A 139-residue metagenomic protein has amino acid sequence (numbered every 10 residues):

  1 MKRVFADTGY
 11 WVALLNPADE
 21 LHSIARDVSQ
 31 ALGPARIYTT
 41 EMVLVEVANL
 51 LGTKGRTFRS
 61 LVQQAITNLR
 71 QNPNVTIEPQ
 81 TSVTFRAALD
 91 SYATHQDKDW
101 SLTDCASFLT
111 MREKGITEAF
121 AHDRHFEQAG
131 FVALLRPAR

Functional and structural regions predicted by a protein language model:
M1-T39, K54-Q64, A138-R139: Short, well-structured N-terminal submotif of metal-dependent ribonuclease cores
R36, N74-T76, V132: Conserved beta-strand segments of alpha/beta enzyme cores
E41-M42, D104, D123-R124: Short secondary-structure boundary segments
N49-E78: Helix-adjacent hinge/juxtasegments
V75-E118: Active-site neighborhoods of divalent-metal-dependent phosphate/nucleic-acid chemistry enzymes
F108-R139: Acidic, PIN/NYN-like endoribonuclease modules and their adjacent C-terminal/linker elements
